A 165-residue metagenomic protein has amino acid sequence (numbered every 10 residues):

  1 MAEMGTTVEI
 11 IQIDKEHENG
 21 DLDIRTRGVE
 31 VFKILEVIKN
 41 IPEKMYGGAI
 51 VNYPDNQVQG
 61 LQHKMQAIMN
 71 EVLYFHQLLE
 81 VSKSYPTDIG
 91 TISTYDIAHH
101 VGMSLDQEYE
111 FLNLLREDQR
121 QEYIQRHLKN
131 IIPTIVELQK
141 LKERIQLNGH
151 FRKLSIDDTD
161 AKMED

Functional and structural regions predicted by a protein language model:
M1-D165: N-terminal low-complexity, acidic/polar interaction/targeting segments
